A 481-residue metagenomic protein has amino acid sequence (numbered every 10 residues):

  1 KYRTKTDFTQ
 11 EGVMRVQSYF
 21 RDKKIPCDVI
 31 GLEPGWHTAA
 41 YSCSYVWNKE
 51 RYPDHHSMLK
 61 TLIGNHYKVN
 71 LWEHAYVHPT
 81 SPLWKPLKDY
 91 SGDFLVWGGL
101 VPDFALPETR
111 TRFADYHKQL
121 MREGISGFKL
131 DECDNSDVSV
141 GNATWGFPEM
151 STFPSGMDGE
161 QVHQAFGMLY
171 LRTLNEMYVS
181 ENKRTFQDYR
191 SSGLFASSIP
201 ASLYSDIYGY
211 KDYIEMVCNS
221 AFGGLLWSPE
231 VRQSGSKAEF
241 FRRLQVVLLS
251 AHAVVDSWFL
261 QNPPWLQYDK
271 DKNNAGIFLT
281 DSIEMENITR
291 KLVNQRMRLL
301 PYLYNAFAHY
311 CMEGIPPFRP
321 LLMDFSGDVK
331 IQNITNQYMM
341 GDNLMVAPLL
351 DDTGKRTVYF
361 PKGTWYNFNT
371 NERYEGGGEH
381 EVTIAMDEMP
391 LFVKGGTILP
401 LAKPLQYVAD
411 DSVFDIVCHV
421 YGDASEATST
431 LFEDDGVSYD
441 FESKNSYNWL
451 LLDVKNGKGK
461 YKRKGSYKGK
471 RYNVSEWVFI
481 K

Functional and structural regions predicted by a protein language model:
K1-Q10, C27, P34-H37: An acidic-aromatic substrate-binding cleft motif
Y2-T9, G159, H163, M285-L292 (+1 more regions): Generic alpha-helical structural element
T4-F8, R21-K24, M121, Y178 (+1 more regions): Structural motif corresponding to the C-terminal cap of alpha-helices
R15, R112-D115, L169, K291-R298 (+1 more regions): A non-catalytic, amphipathic alpha-helix used as a structural packing/dimerization or gating element in enzyme scaffolds
R15-S18, G98, D115, V329-N333: Active-site-adjacent structural elements in folded domains
S18-D22, P26, V346: Append "and occasionally in soluble cytosolic enzymes with long acidic Gly/Pro-rich linkers
P26-T289, D324-S326: Aromatic- and carboxylate-enriched substrate-binding clefts and catalytic-loop regions of carbohydrate-active enzymes
N175-M177, R184-T185, S192-L203, D212-M216 (+2 more regions): Catalytic core of carbohydrate-active enzymes
